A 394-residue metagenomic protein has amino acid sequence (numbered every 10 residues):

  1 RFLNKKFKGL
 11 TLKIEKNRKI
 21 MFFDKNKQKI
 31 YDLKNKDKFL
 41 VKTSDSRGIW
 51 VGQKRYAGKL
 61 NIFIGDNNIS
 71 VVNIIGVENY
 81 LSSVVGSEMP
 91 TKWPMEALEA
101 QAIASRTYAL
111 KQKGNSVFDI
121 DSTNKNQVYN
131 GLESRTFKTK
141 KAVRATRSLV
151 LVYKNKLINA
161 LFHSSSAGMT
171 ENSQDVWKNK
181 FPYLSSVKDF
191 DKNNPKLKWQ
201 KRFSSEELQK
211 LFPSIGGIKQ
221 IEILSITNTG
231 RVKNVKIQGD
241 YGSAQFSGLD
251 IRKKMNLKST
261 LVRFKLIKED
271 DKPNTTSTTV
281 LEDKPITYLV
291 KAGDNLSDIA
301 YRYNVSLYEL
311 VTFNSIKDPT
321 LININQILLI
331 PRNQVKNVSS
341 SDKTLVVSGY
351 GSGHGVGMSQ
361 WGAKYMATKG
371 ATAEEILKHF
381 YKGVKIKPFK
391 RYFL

Functional and structural regions predicted by a protein language model:
K5-G76: A contiguous strand-loop segment
G76-K92, D189-N193: Acidic/histidine-rich, surface-exposed loop or edge segments in extracytoplasmic proteins
G86, P90, R106-G114, P213 (+5 more regions): Sec-exported extracytoplasmic/periplasmic mature domains
W93-V280: Extended substrate/cofactor- or partner-recognition/assembly subdomains adjacent to catalytic sites in enzymes
E96-A97, A102, L110-N115, T139-R147 (+1 more regions): Exported/periplasmic cell-wall-interacting domains
D270-T287, L329-T344: Intrinsically disordered, low-complexity Ser/Thr-rich linker and spacer segments in cell-wall-related proteins
T278-Y308, Q326, Y350: Primarily a LysM-type cell-wall glycan-binding module
